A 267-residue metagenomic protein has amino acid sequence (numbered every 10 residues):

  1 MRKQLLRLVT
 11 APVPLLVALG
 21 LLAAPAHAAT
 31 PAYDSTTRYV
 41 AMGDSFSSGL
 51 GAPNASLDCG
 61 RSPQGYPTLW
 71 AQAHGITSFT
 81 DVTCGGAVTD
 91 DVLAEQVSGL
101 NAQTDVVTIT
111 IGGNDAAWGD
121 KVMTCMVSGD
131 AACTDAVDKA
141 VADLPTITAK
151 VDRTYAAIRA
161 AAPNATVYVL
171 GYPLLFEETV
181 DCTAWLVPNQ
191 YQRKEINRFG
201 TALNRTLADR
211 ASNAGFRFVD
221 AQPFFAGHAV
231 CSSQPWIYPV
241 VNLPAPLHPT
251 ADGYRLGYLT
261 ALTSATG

Functional and structural regions predicted by a protein language model:
M1-A29: Secretory targeting and sorting signals
P25-R38, V92-T108, V151-T166, L262-T266: Short amphipathic alpha-helices and their capping/turn segments at secondary-structure boundaries
A29-T83, S98: Serine-esterase "nucleophile elbow" of acetyl-processing enzymes
R38-G43, S47-G49, S78-T83, D105-T110 (+3 more regions): Structural recognition of the beta-strand scaffold that forms the well-ordered cores of secreted hydrolase catalytic
L50-S62, V122-D130, P246: Acidic/histidine-rich helix-loop elements that form or flank divalent-metal/phosphate-binding sites at the catalytic
Q72-S78, K150-T166, A202-V219: A structural motif corresponding to the C-terminal end of an alpha-helix and its immediate exit/capping segment
D91-D143: Oxyanion-hole/transition-state-stabilizing segment in secreted/luminal serine hydrolases and related acyltransferases
P173-G267: Catalytic His-Asp segment of secreted/periplasmic serine-dependent ester chemistry enzymes
